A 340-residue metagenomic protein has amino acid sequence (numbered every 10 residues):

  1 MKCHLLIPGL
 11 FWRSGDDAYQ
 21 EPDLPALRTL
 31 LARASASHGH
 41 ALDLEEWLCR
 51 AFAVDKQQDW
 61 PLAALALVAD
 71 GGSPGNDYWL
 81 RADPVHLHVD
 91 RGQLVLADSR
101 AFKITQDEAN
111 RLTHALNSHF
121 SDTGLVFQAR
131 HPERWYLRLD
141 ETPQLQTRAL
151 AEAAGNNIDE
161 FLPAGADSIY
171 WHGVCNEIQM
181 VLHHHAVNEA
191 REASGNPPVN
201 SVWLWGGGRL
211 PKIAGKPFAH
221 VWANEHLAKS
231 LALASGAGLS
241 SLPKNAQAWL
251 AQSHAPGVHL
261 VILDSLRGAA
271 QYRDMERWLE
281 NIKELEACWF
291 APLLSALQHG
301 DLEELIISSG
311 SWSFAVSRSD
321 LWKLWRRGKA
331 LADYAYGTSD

Functional and structural regions predicted by a protein language model:
M1-A18: N-terminal basic/disordered segments at the start of proteins
P8-L10, H88-Q93, L260-A270: Short loop/turn segments at strand-loop or loop-helix junctions that form parts of catalytic or ligand-binding pockets
D16-A109, A115: An N-terminal, globular interaction/scaffold subdomain
D23-L27, Q106-L116, V174, V181 (+1 more regions): Well-ordered, non-membrane alpha-helical segments in soluble/globular domains
S73, E108-L112, H119, A164 (+3 more regions): Soluble secreted/lumenal catalytic domains with histidine-centered metal-binding or acid-base catalytic motifs
A101-Q128, H185-S201: Extended, Lys/Arg-enriched charged tracts that mediate electrostatic binding to polyanionic substrates
P143-I213: Loop-centered beta-sheet repeat module
F218-D340: C-terminal structured domains
